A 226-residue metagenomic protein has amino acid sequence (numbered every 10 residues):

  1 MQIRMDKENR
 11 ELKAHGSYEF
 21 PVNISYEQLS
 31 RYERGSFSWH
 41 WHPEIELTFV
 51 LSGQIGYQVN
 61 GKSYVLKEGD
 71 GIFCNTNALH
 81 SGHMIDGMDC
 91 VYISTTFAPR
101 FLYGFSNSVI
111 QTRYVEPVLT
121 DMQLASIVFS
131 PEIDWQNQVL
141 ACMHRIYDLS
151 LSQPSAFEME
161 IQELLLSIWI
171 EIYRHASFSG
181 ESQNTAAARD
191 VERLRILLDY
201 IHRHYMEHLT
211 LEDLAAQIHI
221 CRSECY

Functional and structural regions predicted by a protein language model:
M1-G71, N77-A78, D86, I110-R113 (+1 more regions): Generic protein-terminus/edge-of-domain signal
R31-Y32, F178-T185: Short, Lys/Arg-enriched N-terminal segment that forms or immediately precedes the first helix of a structured domain
V50, L66-C74, I168, I201 (+2 more regions): Hydrophobic packing within well-folded, soluble alpha/beta domains
T76, M122, S150-P154, I172 (+2 more regions): A general structural signal marking secondary-structure boundaries and capping sites
N77-L102, N107-I110: Ligand-binding loop in jelly-roll beta-barrel domains
Q111-S167, D199: Amphipathic alpha-helical segments enriched in hydrophobic/aromatic residues interleaved with Lys/Arg
E171-F178, I196-Y226: Basic/polar phosphate-binding segments, predominantly the helix-turn-helix DNA-binding elements of transcriptional
T185-E192: Short, Lys/Arg-enriched anionic-surface-contact patches
